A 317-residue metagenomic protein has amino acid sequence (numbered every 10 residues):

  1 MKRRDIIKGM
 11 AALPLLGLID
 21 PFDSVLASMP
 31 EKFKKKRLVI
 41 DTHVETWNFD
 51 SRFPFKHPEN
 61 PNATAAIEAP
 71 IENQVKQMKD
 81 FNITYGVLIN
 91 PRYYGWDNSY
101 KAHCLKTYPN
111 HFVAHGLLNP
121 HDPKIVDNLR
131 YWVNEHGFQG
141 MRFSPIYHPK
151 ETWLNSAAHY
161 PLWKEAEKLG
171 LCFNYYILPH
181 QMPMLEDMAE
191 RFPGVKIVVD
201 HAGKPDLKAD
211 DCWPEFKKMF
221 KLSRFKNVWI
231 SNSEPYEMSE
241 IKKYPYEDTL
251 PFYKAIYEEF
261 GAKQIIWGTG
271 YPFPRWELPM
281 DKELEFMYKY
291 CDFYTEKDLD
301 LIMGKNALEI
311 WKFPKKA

Functional and structural regions predicted by a protein language model:
K2-T42, S51, N62-Y85, K254-A255 (+2 more regions): Mid-to-C-terminal alpha-helical segments outside catalytic/metal-binding sites
I40-T42, V87-L88, A114-G116, M141 (+4 more regions): Hydrophobic faces of well-ordered beta-strands that scaffold small-molecule active sites in alpha/beta enzyme cores
E45, R92, G203, P235-Y236 (+1 more regions): Catalytic metal-binding/acid-base residues of hydrolase active sites
S51, L185-E186, K208-E215, E240-L250 (+1 more regions): Histidine/acidic-residue-rich catalytic or RNA/ligand-binding cores of hydrolases and nuclease-related proteins
N60-I67, E72-Y93, F112-L117, Q139-F143 (+1 more regions): Divalent metal-dependent hydrolysis catalytic cores, especially in the metallo-beta-lactamase
P70-Q74, W96-Y100, I125-D127, M182-L185 (+2 more regions): Alpha-helical scaffolding within the catalytic cores of extracellular/periplasmic polymer-degrading hydrolases
Y93-H180, D187, W229-E237, K242-K243: Active-site gating/metal-coordination segments in enzymes
F216-E259, I265: Aromatic-anchored helix/helix-loop segment that forms the rim or "lid" of small-molecule/cofactor binding pockets
